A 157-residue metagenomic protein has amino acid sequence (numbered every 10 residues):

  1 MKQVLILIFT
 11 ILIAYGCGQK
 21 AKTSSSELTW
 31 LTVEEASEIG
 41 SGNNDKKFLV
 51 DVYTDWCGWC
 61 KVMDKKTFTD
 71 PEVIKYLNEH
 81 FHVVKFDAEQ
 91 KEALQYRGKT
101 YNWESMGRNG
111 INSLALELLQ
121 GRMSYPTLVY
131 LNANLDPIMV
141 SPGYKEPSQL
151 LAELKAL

Functional and structural regions predicted by a protein language model:
M1-S25: Bacterial Sec-dependent N-terminal signal peptides
L28-W30, V73-N109: Thiol-based oxidoreductase modules, predominantly thioredoxin-like and allied folds used for disulfide exchange
T29-F48: A short beta-strand-turn-helix
N43-G58, V83: Short active-site neighborhood of thiol/selenol oxidoreductases, capturing the structured segment around
D55-V62, T127-V129: C-type cytochrome heme c attachment motif
K61-N78: Typically the conserved alpha-helix immediately C-terminal to a functionally engaged Cys/Sec in thioredoxin-like
V83, L114-E117, S124-V140: A short, hydrophobic beta-strand/beta-hairpin element that forms part of a small beta-sheet core
N132-L157: Thiol-/selenol-based redox modules, centered on thioredoxin-like and closely related oxidoreductase domains
